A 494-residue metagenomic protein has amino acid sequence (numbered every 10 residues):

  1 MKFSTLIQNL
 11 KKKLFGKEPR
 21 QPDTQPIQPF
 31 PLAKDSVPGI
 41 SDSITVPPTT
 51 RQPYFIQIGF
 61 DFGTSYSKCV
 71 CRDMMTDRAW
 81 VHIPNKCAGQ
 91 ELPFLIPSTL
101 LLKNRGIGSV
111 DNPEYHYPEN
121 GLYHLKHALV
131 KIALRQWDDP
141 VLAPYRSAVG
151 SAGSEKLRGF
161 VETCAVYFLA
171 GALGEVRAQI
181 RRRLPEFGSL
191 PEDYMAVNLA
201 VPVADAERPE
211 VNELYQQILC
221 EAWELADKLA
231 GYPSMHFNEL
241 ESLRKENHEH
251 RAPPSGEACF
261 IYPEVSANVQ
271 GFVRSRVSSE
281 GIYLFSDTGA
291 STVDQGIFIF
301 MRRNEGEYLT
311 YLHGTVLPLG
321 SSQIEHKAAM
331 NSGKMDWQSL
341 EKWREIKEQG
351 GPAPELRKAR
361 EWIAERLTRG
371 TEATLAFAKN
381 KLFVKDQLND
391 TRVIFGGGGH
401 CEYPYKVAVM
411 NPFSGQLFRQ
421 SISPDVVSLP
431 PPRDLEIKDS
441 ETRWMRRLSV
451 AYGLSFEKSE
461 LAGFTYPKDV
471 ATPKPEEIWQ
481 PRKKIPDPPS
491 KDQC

Functional and structural regions predicted by a protein language model:
F3-L10, L14-V149, C494: Early-domain small/polar-rich strand-loop-helix modules and first-structured segments of the mature chain
A33-P53, M235-L284: Conserved phosphate-binding catalytic cores of ATP/NTP-utilizing and phosphoryl-transfer enzymes
I40-D42, A165-S189, V265-S279, E361-N389 (+2 more regions): Phosphate/ATP-binding catalytic cores across multiple sugar-kinase/actin-like superfamilies, primarily ASKHA
T50-R78, F272-Y311, L454: Gly/Thr-rich phosphate-binding beta-strand-loop-beta motif of the actin/hexokinase/Hsp70
H82-V197, V201-P202, A206, A328-E355: Phosphate-binding loop and its immediate beta->loop->alpha context in nucleotide/phosphate-handling enzymes
P118-G121, G153-R177, E207-Y215, I261-V265 (+4 more regions): Phosphate/oxyanion-binding active-site loops and adjacent basic polyanion-contact surfaces
A206-Y262, V409-S423: Glycine-rich phosphate-binding loop and adjoining helix at the ATP-binding site of ATP-dependent phosphoryl-transfer
I261, W337-C494: Helical "lid/coupling" subdomains associated with nucleotide-phosphate turnover
